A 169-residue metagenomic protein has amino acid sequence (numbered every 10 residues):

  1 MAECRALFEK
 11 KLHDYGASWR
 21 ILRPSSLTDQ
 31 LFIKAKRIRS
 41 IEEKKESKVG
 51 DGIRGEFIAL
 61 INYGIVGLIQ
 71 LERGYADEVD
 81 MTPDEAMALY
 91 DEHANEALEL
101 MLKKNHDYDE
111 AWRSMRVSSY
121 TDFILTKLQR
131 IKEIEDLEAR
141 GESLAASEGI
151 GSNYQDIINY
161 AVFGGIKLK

Functional and structural regions predicted by a protein language model:
M1-K169: Intrinsically disordered, low-complexity regulatory regions that flank transcription factor DNA-binding cores
